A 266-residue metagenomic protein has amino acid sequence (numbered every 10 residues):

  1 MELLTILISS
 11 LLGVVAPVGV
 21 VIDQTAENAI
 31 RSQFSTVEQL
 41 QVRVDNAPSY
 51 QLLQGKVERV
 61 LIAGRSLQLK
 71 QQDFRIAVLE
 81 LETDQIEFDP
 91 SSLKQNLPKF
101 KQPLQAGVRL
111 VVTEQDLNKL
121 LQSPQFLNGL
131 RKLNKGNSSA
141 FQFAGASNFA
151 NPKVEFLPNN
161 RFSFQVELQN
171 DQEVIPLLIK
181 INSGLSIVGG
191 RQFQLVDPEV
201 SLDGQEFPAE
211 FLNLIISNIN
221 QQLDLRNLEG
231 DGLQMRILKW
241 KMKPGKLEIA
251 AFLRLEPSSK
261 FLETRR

Functional and structural regions predicted by a protein language model:
M1-F74, L255-R266: Hydrophobic membrane-targeting and insertion signals
P17-A26, R109, T113-F126, F207-I215 (+1 more regions): Short amphipathic alpha-helical segments
S35-D116, P124-L127, R131-Q172: N-terminal beta-strand/beta-hairpin edge segment
A77-D89, I179-R191, T264-R266: A short, surface-exposed beta-strand/turn
L104, N148, I179, Q234-R236: Residues that act as N-cap/strand-start positions at coil-to-secondary-structure junctions
K135, N148, N160-E210: Short helix-loop boundary/capping segments
N151-K153, N182-G184, I237-K239: Short, surface-exposed charged micro-motifs
S186-R266: Extracytoplasmic/luminal low-complexity segments enriched in Pro/Gly and acidic/polar residues that act as flexible
